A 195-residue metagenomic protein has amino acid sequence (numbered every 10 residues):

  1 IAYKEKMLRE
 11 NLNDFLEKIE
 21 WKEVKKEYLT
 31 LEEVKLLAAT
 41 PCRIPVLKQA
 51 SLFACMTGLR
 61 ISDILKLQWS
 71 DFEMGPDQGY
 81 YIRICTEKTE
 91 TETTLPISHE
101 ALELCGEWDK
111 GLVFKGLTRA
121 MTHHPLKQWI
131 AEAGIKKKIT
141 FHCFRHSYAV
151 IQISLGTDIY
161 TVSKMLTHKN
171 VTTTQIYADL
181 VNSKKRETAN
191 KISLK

Functional and structural regions predicted by a protein language model:
A2-L12, E73-M74: Proline-centered turn/helix-capping motifs that create local helix->coil transitions or kinks
L8-I61, L65: Basic, Lys/Arg- and aromatic-enriched nucleic-acid-binding interface segment
E17-K18, E27-K35, K66-C105: Conserved tyrosine-mediated DNA breakage-rejoining catalytic core shared by Y-recombinases
Y28, T86-E90, L166-K191: Catalytic-site neighborhood detector that most strongly recognizes the C-terminal catalytic loop/helix of tyrosine
L52, M56, D63, Q128 (+2 more regions): C-terminal catalytic core of tyrosine-transesterase DNA break-rejoin enzymes
D71-D77, K136, T157-I176, S183: Short, polar N-cap/turn motifs at the start of nucleic acid-interacting alpha helices
T93-P96, E103, L155, D179-K195: DNA/chromatin major-groove-contacting recognition/catalytic segments
P96-K136: Active-site/catalytic core of tyrosine-dependent DNA strand-transfer enzymes
